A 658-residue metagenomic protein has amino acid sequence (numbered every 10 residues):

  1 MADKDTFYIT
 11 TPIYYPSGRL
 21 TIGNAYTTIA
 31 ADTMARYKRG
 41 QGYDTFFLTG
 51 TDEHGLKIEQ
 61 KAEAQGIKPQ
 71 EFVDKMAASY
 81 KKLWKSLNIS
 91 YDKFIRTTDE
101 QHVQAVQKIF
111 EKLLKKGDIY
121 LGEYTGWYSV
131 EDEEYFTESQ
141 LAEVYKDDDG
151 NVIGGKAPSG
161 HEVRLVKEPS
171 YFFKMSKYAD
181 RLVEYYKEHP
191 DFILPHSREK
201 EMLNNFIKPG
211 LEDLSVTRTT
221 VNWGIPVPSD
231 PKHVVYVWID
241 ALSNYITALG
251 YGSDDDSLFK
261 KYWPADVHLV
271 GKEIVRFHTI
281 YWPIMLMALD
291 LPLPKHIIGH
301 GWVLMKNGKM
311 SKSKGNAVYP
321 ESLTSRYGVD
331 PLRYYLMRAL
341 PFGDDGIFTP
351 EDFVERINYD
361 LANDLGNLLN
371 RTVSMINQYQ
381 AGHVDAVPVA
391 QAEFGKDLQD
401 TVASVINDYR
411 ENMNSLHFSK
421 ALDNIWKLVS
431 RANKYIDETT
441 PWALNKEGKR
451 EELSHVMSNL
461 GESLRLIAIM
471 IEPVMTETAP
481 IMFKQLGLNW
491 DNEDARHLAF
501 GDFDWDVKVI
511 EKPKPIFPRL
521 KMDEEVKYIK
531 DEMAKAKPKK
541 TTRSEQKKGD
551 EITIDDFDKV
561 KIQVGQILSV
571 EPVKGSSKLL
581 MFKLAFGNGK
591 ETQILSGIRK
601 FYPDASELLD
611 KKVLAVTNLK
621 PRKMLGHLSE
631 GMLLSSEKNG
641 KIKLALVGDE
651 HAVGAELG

Functional and structural regions predicted by a protein language model:
M1-D3, R36-D44, A64-Q65, P69 (+8 more regions): Secondary-structure transition/capping motifs at alpha-helix termini and the adjoining loop/turn into the next element
A2-M76, I95-K115, L269-V270, I274-R276 (+3 more regions): N-terminal catalytic cores of NTP/NDP-binding nucleotidyl/phosphoryl-transfer enzymes
A2-T49, Q101-A105, K156-Q378, A421-I425: Structured secondary-structure scaffolds
A77-D92: A glycine-rich helix N-cap at a beta->alpha junction
K116-A179: Cys/His-rich short segments
L121, A339, D344, D352-V389 (+2 more regions): Helix-rich, typically C-terminal accessory recognition domains appended to large enzymatic cores
M482-D556: Intrinsic disorder at enzyme termini
D491, P538-G658: Phosphate-backbone binding interfaces of nucleic-acid-interacting proteins
